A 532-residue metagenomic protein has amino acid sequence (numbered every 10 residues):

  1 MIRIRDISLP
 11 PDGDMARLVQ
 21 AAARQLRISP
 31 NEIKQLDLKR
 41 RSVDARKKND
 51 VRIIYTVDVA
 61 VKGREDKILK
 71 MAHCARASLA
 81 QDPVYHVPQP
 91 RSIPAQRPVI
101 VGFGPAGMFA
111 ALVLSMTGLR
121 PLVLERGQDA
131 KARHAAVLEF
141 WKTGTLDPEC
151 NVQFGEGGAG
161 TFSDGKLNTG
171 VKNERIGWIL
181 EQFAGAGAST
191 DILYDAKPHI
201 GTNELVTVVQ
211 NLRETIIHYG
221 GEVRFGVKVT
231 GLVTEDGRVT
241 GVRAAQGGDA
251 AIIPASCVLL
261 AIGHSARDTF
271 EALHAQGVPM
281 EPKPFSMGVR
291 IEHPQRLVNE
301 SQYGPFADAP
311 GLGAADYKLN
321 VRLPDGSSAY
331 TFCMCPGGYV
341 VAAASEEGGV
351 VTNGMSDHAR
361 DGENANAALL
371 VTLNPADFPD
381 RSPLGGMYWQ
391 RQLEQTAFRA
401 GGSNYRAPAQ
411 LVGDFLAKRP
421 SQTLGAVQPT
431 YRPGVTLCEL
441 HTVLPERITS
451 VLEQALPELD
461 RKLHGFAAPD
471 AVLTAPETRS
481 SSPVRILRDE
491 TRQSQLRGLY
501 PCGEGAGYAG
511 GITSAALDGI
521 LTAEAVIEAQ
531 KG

Functional and structural regions predicted by a protein language model:
M1-I53, V57-A186, T190-G532: Residues forming the flavin
